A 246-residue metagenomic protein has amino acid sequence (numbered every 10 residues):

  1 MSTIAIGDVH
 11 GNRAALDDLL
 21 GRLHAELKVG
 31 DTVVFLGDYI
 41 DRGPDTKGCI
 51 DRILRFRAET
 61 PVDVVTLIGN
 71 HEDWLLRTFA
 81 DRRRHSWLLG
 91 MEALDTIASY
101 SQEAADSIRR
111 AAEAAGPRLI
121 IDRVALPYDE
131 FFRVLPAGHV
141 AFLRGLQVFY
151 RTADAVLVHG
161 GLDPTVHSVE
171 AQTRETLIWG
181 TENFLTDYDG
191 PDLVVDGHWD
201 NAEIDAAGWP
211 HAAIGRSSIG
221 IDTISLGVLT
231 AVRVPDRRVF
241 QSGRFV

Functional and structural regions predicted by a protein language model:
M1-R52: N-terminal active-site segment of His-dependent metallophosphoesterases
A5, V33-F35, T66-L67, V156 (+2 more regions): Residue-level marker for buried hydrophobic side chains located in beta-strands that build the well-ordered beta-sheet
D8, D38, G69-N70, T96 (+4 more regions): Divalent metal-coordination and catalytic microenvironments
G11-A14, D41-P44, H71-L76, P164-T165 (+2 more regions): Active-site environment of divalent metal-dependent phosphoester hydrolases
D18-G21, G48-D51, A80-R83, A171-Q172 (+2 more regions): Short, glycine/charged-enriched secondary-structure capping and boundary segments
K28-D31, P61-D63, A153, P191: A general structural motif
V29, R42-G145: Active-site neighborhood of divalent metal-dependent phosphoester bond hydrolases
R109-I219, T223-V228, D236-F240, R244-F245: Acidic, His/Gly-enriched loop-helix segments that form or flank divalent-metal centers in metallo-dependent hydrolases
